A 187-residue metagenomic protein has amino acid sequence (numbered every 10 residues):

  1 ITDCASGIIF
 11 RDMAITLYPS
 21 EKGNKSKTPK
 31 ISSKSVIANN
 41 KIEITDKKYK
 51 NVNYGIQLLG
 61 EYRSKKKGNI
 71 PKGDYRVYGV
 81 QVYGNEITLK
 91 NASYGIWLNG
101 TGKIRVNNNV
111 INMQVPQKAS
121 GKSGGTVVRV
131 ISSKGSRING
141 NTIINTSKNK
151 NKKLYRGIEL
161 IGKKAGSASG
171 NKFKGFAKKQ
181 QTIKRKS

Functional and structural regions predicted by a protein language model:
I1-T2, A38: Parallel beta-helix/beta-solenoid
T2-S32, K48-V77, K90-L98, K118-I131 (+2 more regions): Extracellular beta-strand/beta-solenoid scaffold signature
P19, V115, S132, G140-N141 (+1 more regions): Polar/charged low-complexity regions in secreted precursors and cytosolic/nuclear IDRs
S26, A38, Y83-G84, S169: ...the same signal can extend to comparable exposed beta-sheet modules with similar sequence chemistry even outside
R137-S187: Leucine-rich solenoid repeat scaffolds
